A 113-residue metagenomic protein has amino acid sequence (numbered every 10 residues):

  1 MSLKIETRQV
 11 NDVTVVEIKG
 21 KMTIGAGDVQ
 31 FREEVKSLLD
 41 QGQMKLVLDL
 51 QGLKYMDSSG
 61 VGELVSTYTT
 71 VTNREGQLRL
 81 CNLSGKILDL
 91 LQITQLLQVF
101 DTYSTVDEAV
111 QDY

Functional and structural regions predicted by a protein language model:
M1-E17: Short beta-strand/loop segment at the start of cytosolic alpha/beta domains
M22-F100: Amphipathic alpha-helical interaction surfaces in cytosolic regulatory modules
G85, D107-E108: Acidic phosphotransfer microenvironment of two-component signaling modules
D101-T105: Short acidic-hydrophobic, aromatic-tinged amphipathic segments that line or gate anion-handling sites
